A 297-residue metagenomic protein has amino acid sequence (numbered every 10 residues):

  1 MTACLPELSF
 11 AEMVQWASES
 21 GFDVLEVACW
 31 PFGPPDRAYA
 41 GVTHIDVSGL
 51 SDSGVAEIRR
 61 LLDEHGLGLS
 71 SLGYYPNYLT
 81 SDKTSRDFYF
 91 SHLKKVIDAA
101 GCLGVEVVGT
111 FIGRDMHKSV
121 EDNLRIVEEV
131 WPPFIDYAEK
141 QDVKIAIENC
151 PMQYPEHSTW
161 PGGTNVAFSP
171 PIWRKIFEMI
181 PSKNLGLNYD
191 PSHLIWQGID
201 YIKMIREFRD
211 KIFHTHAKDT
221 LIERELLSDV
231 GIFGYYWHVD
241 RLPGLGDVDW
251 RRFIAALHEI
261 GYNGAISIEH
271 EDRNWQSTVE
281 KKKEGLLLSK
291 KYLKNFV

Functional and structural regions predicted by a protein language model:
M1, S70-T80, R114, I232-G234: N-terminal small/glycine-rich loop or linker at the start of catalytic domains across soluble metabolic enzymes
T2-D23, P31, D63, G104 (+2 more regions): Histidine-acidic metal/acid-base catalytic patches
S18, A56-E57, L61-H65, Y78-Y189 (+2 more regions): Active-site acidic/histidine proton-transfer and metal-coordination neighborhood in alpha/beta enzyme cores
E26, S71-G73, G109, A146 (+2 more regions): Conserved beta-strand positions in the central sheet of alpha/beta enzyme cores
A28-E57, K118: Glycine-rich, proline-tolerant flexible connector loops at the mouths of alpha/beta enzymes
W30, N77, G113, C150 (+2 more regions): Flexible loop residues that form catalytic and substrate-binding hotspots at small-molecule/glycan-binding clefts
D36-A40, D82-T84, V120-D122, S158-W160 (+2 more regions): Short secondary-structure transition/capping segments
G41-S48, R86, G162-G163, D240: Short glycine-enriched, charge-decorated loop/helix-capping segments at active-site entrances that position
